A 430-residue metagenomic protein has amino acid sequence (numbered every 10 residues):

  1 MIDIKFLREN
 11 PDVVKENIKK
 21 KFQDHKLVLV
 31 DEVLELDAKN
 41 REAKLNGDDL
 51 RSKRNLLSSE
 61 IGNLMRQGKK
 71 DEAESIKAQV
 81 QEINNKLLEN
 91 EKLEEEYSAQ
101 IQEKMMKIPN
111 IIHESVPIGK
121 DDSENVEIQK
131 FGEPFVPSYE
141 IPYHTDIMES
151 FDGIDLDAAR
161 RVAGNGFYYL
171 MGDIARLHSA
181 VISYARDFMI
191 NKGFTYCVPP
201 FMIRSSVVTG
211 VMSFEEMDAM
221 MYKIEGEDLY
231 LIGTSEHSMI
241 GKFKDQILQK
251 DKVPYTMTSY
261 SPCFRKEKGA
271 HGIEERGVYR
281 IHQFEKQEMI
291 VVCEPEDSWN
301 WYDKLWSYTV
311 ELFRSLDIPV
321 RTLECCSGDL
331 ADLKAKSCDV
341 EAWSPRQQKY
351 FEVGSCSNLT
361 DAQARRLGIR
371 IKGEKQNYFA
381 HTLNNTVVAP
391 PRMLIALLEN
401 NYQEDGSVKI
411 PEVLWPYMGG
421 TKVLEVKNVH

Functional and structural regions predicted by a protein language model:
M1-P134, E149, G153: N-terminal alpha-helical targeting/anchoring segments
L27, K130-H430: TRNA-recognition modules of translation machinery and tRNA-sensing kinases, especially anticodon-binding
